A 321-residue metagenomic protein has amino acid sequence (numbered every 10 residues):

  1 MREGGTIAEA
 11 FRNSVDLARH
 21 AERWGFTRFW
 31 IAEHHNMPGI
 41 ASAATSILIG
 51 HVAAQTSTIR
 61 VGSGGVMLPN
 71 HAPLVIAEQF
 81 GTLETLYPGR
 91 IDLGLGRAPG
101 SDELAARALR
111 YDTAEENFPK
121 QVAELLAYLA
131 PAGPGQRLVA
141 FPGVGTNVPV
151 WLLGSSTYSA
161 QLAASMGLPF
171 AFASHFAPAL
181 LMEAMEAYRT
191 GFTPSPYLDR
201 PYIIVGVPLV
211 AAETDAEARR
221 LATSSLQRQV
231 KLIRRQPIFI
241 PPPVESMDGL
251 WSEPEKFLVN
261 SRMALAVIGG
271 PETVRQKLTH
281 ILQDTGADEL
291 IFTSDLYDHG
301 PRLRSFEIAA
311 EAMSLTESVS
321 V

Functional and structural regions predicted by a protein language model:
M1-I59: N-terminal beta1-alpha1-beta2 module of alpha/beta enzyme domains
M1-I7, P69-A130, F170, P178: Flexible, glycine-rich active-site loops centered on histidine and acidic residues that chelate a metal or position
M1-R12, V66-L74, V144-G154, A212 (+1 more regions): Active-site mouth loops of central-metabolism enzymes
A8-H20, S155-Q161, T273-H280: Short, acidic/polar
A21, G25, E33, V52 (+5 more regions): Conserved, mostly hydrophobic/aromatic
F26-R28, T56-V61, L86-D92, V144-V148 (+4 more regions): Short, well-ordered coil/turn segments that N-cap beta-strands
R107, D112-V139, L180-A287, S314-S320: An alpha-helical appendage that flanks or caps ligand/catalytic pockets
Y158-A179, A184-M185: A conserved active-site cap/scaffold subdomain adjacent to cofactor or substrate pockets
